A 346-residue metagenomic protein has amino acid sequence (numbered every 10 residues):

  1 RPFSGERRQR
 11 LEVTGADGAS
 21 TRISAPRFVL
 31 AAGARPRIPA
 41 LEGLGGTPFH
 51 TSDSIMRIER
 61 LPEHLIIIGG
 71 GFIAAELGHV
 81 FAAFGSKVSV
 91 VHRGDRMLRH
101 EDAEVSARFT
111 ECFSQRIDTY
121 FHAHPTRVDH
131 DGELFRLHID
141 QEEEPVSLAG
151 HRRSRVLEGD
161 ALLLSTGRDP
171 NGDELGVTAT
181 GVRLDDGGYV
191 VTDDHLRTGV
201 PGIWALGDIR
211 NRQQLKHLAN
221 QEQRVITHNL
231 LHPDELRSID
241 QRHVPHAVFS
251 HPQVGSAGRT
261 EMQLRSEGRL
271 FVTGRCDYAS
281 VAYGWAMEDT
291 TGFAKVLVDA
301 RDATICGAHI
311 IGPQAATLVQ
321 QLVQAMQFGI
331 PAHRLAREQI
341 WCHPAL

Functional and structural regions predicted by a protein language model:
R1-R10, R35-R37, F121-L134: A conserved short coil-to-beta-strand element within the FAD-binding core of flavoproteins
R8-Q9, V13-G15, A19-P48, H64: Glycine/serine-rich phosphate-binding loop and adjoining beta1-alpha1 elements at the start of nucleotide-handling
R22-G33, I66-I68, V88, L157-G167 (+3 more regions): Short hydrophobic core segments
R35-R37, R183-L184, P233-P245, R269-G274: A short alpha-helix-loop-beta-strand transition element characteristic of N-terminal alpha/beta dinucleotide-binding
G45-P62, S147, V156-P233, A336: FAD-site-proximal beta/loop scaffold in flavoenzymes
H50, D118-Y120, V272-G274: General small-molecule cofactor/ligand-binding pocket signal
M56-R57, P62-I66, F72-E143, S147-R155 (+2 more regions): Rossmann-like dinucleotide-binding cores of NAD(P)H-dependent redox enzymes
L231, F249-L346: Flexible, glycine-rich terminal cap/loop adjacent to redox cofactors in electron-transfer oxidoreductases
